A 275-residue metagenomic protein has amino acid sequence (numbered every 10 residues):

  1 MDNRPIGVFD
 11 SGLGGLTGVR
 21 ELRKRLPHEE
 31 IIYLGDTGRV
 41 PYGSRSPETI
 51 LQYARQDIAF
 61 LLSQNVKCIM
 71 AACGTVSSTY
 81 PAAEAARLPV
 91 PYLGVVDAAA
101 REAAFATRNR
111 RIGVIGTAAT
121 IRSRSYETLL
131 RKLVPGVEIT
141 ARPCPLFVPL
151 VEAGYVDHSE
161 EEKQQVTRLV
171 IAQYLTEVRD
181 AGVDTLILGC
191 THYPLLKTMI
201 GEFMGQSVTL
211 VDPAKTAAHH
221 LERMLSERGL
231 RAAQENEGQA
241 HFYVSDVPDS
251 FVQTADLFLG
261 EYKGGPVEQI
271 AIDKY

Functional and structural regions predicted by a protein language model:
M1-Y275: Non-catalytic structural scaffold of enzyme domains
